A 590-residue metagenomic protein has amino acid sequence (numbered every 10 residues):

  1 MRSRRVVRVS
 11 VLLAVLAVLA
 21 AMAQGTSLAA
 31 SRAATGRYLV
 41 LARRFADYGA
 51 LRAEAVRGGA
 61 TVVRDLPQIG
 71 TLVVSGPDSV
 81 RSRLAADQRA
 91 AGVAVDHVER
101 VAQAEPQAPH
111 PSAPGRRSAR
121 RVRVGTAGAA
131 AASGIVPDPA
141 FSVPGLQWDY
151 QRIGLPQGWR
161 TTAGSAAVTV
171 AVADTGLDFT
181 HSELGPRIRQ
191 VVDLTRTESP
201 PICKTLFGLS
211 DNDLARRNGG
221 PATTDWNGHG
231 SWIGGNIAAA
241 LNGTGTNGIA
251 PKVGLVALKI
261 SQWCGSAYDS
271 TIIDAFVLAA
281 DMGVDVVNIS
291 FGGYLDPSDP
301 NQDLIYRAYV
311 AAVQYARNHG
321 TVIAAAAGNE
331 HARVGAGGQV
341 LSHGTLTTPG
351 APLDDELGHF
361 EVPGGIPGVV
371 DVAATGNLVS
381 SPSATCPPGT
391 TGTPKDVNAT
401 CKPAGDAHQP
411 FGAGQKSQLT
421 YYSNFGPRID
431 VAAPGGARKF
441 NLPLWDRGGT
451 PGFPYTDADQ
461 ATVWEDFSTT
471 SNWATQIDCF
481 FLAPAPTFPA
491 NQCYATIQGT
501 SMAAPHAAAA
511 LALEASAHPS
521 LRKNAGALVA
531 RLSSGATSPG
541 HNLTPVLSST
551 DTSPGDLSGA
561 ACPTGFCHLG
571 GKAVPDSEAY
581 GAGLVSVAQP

Functional and structural regions predicted by a protein language model:
R2-A29: Secretory targeting and sorting signals
R5-V6, V62-R64, M282-F291, D371 (+2 more regions): C-terminal subdomain of the subtilisin-like protease fold in secreted/lumenal serine endopeptidases
V11, G25-S118: Inhibitory N-terminal propeptides of secreted protease zymogens
A29, V122, P156-S270, M282-V286 (+8 more regions): Subtilisin-like serine protease catalytic core
R89-T169, L177, S182-E183, R187 (+2 more regions): Protease zymogen maturation seam
R117-R123, A131-L155, T175-T224, G235 (+5 more regions): Peri-catalytic substrate-binding/gating loops that frame the active-site cleft of hydrolases
S165-A166, A240, I260-S381, F480 (+2 more regions): Substrate-binding/access-modulating region of protease and related hydrolase catalytic domains
P352-A512, E578, V585: Extracellular S/T/G-rich loop segment that most often corresponds to the catalytic His/Ser-adjacent loop
